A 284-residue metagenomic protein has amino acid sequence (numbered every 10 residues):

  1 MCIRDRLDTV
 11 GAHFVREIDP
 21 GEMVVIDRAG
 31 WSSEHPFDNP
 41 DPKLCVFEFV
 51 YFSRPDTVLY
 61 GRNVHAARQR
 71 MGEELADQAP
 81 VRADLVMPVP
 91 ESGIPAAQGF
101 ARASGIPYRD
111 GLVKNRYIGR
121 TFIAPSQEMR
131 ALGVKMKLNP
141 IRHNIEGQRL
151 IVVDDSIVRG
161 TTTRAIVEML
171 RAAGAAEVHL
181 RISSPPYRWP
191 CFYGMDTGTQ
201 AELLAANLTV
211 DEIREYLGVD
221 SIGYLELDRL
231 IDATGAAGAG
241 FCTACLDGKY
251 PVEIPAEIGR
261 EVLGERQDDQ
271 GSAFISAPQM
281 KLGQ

Functional and structural regions predicted by a protein language model:
M1-Q284: PRPP-associated nucleotide enzymes
